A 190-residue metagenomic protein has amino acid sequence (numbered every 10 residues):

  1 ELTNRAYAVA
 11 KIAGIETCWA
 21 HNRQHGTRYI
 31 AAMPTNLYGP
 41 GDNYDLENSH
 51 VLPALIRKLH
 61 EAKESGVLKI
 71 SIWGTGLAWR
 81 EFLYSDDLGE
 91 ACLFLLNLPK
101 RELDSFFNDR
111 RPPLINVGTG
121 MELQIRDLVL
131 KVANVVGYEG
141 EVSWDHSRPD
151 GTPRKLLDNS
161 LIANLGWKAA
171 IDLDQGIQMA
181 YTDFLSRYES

Functional and structural regions predicted by a protein language model:
E1, V9, E47-H50, S65-V67 (+1 more regions): A generic fold-level signal
E1-Y38, D42-E47: Catalytic helix-loop patch of NAD(P)-dependent Rossmann-fold dehydrogenases
I12-W19, L52-R57, E90, R126: Conserved active-site helix of classical SDR/Rossmann-fold NAD(P)-dependent CH-OH oxidoreductases
A13-E16, H50, A54, S71 (+2 more regions): Active-site phosphate/pyrophosphate-handling residues
W19-Q24, I56-H60, N97: Alpha-helical segments that scaffold the active site and NAD(P)H-binding pocket of short-chain dehydrogenase/reductase
L37-G39, V51-L52, L88: Conserved sequence/active-site signature of Rossmann-fold short-chain dehydrogenase/reductase
E61-S190: C-terminal substrate-binding subdomain of Rossmann-fold SDR/epimerase-dehydratase oxidoreductases
